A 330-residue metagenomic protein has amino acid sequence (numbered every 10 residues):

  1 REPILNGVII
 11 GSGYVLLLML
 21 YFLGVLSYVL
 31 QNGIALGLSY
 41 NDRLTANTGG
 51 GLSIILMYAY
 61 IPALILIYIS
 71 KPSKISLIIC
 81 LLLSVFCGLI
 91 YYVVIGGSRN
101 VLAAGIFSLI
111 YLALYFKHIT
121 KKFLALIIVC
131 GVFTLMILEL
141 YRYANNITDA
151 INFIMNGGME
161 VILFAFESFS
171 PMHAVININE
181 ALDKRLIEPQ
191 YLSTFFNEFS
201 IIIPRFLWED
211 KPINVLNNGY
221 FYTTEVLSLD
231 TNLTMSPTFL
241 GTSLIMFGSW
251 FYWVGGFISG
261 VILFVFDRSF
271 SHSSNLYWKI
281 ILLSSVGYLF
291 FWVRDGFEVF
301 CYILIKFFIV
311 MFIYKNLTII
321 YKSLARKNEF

Functional and structural regions predicted by a protein language model:
R1-L126, G131-T148: Membrane-embedded catalytic interface detector for glycan/lipid assembly enzymes
N47-I61, E167-I178, I303: Hydrophobic alpha-helical transmembrane segments
I61-P62, V94, A125, N232-F330: Hydrophobic alpha-helical segments
I65, L89-I90, L109-A113, I202 (+3 more regions): Alpha-helical transmembrane segments of multipass membrane proteins
K74-L83, L89-I90, F195-P204, S273-N275: Cytoplasmic juxtamembrane regions at transmembrane-helix boundaries
L77-L83, V101-I106, D230-T234, Y277-S285: Short hydrophobic alpha-helical membrane-embedded segments
F123-N214: Aromatic-rich transmembrane-lumenal/periplasmic boundary elements in polytopic membrane proteins
E180-I203, N214, F221-F251: Individual transmembrane alpha-helix segments
